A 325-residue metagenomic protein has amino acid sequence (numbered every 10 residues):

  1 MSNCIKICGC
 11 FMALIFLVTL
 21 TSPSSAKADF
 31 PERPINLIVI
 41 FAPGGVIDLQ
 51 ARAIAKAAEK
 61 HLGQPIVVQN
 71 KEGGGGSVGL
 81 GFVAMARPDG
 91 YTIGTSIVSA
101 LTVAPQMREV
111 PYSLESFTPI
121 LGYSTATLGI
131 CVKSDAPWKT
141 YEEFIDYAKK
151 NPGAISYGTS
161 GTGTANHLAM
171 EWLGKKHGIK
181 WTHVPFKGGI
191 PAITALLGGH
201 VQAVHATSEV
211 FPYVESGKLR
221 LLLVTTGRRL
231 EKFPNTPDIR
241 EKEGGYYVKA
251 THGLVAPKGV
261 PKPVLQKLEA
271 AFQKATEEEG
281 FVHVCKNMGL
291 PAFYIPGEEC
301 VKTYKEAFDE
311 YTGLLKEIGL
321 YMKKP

Functional and structural regions predicted by a protein language model:
M1-F11: Bacterial N-terminal signal peptides that target proteins for export
G9-T19: Bacterial N-terminal signal peptides
T21-P23: N-terminal signal peptide c-region/cleavage motif recognized by signal peptidases
K27-S116, A154, T162, G178-A206 (+3 more regions): N-terminal (or domain-start) structured segment
E32-P34, K175-I179, E215, P263-P325: An extracytoplasmic/periplasmic, membrane-proximal ligand-sensing/linker region
M85-Y91, V98, P105-P191, I239-G245 (+1 more regions): Hinge/capping helix and adjacent helix->loop/strand transition within the periplasmic-binding protein
A192-E243, Y247: Anionic-ligand binding region
